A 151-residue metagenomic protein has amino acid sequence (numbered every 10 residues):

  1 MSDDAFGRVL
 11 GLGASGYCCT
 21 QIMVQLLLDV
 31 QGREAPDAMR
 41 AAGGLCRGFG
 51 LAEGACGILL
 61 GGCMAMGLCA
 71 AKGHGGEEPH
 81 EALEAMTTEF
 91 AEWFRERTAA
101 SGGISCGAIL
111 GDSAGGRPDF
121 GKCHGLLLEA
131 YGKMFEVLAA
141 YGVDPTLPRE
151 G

Functional and structural regions predicted by a protein language model:
M1-S15: Polybasic, low-complexity association/targeting segments
G16-E34, E89, W93-A100: An acidic intrinsically disordered interaction segment
C19, C56, C106: Short cysteine clusters
Q25-D29, M64-A71, G132-E136: Short glycine/serine- and small hydrophobic-enriched flexible loop segments
L26-G44, S101-A108: Acidic-glycine-rich active-site phosphate/pyrophosphate-binding loop
V30-A41, L68-M86: Phosphate-handling active-site elements
G50-M64: Conserved phosphate/anionic-ligand binding catalytic regions in large, soluble enzymes, centered on
A82-G151: C-terminal binding/interaction regions
